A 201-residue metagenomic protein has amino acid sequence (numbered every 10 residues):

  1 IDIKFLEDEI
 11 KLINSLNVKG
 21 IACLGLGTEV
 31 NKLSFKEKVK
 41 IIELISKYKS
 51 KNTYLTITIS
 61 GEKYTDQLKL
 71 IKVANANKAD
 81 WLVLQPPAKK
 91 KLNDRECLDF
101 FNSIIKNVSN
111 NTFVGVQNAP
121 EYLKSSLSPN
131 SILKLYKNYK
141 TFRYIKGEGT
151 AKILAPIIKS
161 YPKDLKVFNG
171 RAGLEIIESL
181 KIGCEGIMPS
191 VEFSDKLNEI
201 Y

Functional and structural regions predicted by a protein language model:
I1-S126, R143: Active-site beta->alpha loop and helix N-cap motifs at the rims of alpha/beta catalytic domains
I105, S109-T112, A119-Y201: Catalytic alpha/beta core domains of metabolic enzymes, predominantly
